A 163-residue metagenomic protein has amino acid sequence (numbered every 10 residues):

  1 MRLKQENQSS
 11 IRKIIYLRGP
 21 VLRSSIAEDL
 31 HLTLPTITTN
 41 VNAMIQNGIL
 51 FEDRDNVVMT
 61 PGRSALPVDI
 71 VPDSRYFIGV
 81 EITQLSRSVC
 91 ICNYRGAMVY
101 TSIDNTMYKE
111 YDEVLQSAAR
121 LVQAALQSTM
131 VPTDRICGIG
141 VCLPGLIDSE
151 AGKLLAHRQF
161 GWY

Functional and structural regions predicted by a protein language model:
M1-L66: Nucleotide/phosphate-binding catalytic cleft detector across ATP-hydrolyzing and phosphate-transferring enzymes
K13, L17, E28, N42 (+3 more regions): Replace "anionic and nucleotidyl ligands
L17-P20, Y94-M98, L146-D148: Short connector loops/turns at beta-strand edges and beta->alpha or beta->beta junctions
I37, G96, V141: Residue-level signal for inorganic ion chemistry
S64-T101: Gly/Thr-rich phosphate-binding beta-strand-loop-beta motif of the actin/hexokinase/Hsp70
S102-Y163: Glycine-rich phosphate-binding loop and adjoining helix at the ATP-binding site of ATP-dependent phosphoryl-transfer
